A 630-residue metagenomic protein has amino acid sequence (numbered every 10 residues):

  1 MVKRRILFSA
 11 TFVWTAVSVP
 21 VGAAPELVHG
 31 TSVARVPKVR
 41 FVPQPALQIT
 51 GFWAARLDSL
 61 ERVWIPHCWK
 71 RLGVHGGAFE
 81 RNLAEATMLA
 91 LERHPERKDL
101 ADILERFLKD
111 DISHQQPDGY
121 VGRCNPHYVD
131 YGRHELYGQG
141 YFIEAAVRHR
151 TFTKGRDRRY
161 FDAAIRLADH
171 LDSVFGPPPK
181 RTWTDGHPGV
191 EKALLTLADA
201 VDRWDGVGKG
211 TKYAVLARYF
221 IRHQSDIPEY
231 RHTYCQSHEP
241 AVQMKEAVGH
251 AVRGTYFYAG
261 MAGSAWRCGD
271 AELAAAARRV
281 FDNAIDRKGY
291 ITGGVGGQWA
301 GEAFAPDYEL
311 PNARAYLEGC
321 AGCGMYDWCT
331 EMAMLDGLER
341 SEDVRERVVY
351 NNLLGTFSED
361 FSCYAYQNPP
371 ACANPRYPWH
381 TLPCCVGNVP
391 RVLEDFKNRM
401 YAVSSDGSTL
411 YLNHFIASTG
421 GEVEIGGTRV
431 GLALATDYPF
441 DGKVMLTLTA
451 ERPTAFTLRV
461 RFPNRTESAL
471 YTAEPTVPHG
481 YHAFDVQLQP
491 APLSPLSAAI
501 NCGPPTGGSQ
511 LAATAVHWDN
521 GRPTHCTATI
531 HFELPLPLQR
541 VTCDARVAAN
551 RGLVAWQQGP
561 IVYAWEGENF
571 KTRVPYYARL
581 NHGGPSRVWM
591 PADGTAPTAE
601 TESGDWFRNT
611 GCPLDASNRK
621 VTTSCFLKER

Functional and structural regions predicted by a protein language model:
M1-F8: Bacterial N-terminal signal peptides that target proteins for export
F8-S18: Bacterial N-terminal signal peptides
A24-K98, D102, D130-K154, P188-K209 (+2 more regions): Aromatic (Trp/Tyr) and acidic
I49-V74, D102-Y120, D162-P178, V215-C235 (+2 more regions): Long, well-ordered core segments of solenoidal/helical folds
H127-L136, I143, D157-D185: Asp-box/WD-like beta-propeller blade repeats and closely related beta-sheet repeat scaffolds
A277, E342-N351, T356, D360-V444 (+3 more regions): C-terminal beta-rich recognition modules with glycine/proline-rich loops and embedded aromatic residues
V444-L446, F456-V460, H482-F484, A499 (+1 more regions): Short, well-structured beta-strand segments within conserved domains
S468-L488, P492-P523, R540-R546: Solvent-exposed beta-strand/loop surfaces of large extracellular or lumenal domains
